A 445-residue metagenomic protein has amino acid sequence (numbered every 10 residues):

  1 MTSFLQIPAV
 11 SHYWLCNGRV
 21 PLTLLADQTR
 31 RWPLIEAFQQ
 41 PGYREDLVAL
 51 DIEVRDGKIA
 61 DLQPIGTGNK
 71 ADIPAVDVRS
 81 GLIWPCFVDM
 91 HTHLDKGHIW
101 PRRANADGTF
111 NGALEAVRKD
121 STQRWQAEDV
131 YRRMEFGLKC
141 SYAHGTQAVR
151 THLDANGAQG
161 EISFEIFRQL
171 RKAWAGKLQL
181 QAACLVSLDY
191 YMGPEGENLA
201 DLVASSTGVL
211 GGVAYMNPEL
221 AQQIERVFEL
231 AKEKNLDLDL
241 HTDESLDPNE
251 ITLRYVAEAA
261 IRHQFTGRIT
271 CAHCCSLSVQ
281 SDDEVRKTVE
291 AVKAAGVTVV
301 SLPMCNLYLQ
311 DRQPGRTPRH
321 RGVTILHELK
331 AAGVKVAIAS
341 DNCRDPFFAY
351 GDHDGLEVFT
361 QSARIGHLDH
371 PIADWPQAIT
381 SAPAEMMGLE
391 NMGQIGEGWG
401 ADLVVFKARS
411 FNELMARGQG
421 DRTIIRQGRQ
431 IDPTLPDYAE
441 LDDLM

Functional and structural regions predicted by a protein language model:
M1-K70, F411: N-terminal metal-binding scaffold of metallo-dependent hydrolase/deaminase domains
Q40, E397-M445: C-terminal cap of metal-dependent C-N hydrolases
E53, I83, W100-H152, A158-A173 (+1 more regions): Alpha-helical scaffold segments that flank or form the walls of functional sites
G66-W84: Active-site metal-binding motif and surrounding structural segment of the metallo-beta-lactamase
G81-R103, S245-L246: Di-metal (Zn2+ and/or Mg2+/Mn2+) metal-binding site signature of metallo-dependent hydrolases with the MBL/beta-CASP
H98-V130, S206-T207, K234, T252-T270 (+3 more regions): Active-site gating loops and adjacent loop-to-helix segments of metal-dependent hydrolytic enzymes
I162-G176, Y190-T298, G315-I338: Histidine/acidic residue-rich metal-binding segments in metalloenzymes
D237, E258-I269, L309, H320-F406: His/Asp/Glu-enriched, well-ordered alpha-helical/loop segment that forms or immediately abuts the divalent-metal
